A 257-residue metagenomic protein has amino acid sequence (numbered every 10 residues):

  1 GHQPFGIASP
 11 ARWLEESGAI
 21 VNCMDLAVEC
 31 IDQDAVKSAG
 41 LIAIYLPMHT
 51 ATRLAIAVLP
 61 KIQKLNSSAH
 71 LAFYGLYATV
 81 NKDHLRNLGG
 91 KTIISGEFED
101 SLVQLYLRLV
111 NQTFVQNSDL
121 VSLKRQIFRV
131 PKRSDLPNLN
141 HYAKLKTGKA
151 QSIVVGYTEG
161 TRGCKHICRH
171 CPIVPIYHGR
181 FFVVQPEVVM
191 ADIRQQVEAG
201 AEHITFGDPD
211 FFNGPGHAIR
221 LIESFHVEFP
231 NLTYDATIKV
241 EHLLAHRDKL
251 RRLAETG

Functional and structural regions predicted by a protein language model:
P4, Q33, H49-I56, E99-D100 (+4 more regions): Non-membrane alpha-helical structural segments and their capping/turn regions in soluble enzymes
G6, P10-K132: Glycine-rich beta-alpha loop elements in corrinoid/cobalamin-binding modules across cobalamin-dependent enzymes
D135-G257: Radical SAM [4Fe-4S] cluster-binding motif and immediate context
